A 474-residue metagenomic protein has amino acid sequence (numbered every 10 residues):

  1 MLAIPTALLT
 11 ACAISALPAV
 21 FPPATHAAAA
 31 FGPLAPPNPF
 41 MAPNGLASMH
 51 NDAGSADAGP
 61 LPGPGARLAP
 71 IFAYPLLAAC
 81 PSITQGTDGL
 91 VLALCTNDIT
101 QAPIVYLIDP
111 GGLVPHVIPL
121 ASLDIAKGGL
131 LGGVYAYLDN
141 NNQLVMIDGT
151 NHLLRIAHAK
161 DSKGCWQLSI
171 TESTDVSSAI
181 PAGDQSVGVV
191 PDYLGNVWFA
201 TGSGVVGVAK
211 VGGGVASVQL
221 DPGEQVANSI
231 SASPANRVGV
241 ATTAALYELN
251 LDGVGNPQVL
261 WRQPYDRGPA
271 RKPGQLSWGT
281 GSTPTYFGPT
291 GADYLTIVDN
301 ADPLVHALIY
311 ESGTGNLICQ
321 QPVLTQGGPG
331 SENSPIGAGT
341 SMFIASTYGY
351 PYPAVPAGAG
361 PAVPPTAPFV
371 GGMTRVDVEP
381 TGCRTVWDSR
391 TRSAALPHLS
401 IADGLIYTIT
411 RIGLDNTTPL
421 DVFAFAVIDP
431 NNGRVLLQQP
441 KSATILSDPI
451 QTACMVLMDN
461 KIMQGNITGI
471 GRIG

Functional and structural regions predicted by a protein language model:
L8-L120, G133, N141-Q143, G474: Sequence/structural signature of beta-propeller modules and their immediately flanking N-terminal secretory/stalk
P75-Q85, D124-D139, S177-V190, G223-A235 (+4 more regions): Repeated scaffold domains used in trafficking and secretory/extracellular systems, primarily beta-propellers
V91-L94, Q143-I147, N196-A200, R237-V240 (+5 more regions): Conserved beta-propeller blade signature
C95, D293-I297, N333-I445: Loop/turn-rich, solvent-exposed surfaces of beta-rich toroidal or solenoidal domains
I99-D109, T150-D161, S203-K210, A244-N250 (+4 more regions): Structural motif
I118-G128, W166-A182, Q258-S277, Q320-G328 (+2 more regions): Surface-exposed loop and turn segments in beta-propeller and other repeat-based domains that flank or scaffold
L120, D124-G132, T150-N151, A157-Y193 (+3 more regions): Asp-box/WD-like beta-propeller blade repeats and closely related beta-sheet repeat scaffolds
P449-G474: Blade-level signature of beta-propeller repeat domains, shared across WD40, Kelch, NHL, RCC1 and BNR/Asp-box propellers
